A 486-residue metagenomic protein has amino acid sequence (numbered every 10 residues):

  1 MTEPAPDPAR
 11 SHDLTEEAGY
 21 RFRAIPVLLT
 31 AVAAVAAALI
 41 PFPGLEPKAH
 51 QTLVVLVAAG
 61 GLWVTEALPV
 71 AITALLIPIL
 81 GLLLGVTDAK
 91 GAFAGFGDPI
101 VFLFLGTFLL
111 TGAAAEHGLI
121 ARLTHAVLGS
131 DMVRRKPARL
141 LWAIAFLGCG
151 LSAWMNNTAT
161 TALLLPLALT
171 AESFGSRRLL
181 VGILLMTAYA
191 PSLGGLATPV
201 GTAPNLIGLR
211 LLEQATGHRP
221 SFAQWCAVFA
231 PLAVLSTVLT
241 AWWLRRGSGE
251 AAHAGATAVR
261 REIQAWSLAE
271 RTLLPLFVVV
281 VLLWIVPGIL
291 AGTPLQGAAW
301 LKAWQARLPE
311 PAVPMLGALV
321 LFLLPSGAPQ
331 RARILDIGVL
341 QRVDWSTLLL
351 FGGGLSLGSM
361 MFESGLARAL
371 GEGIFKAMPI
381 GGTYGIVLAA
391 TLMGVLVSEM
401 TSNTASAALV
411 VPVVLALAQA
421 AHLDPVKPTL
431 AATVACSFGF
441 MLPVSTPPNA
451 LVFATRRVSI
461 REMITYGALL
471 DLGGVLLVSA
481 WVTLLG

Functional and structural regions predicted by a protein language model:
M1-L105, L109, Q224-E372, L469-V475 (+1 more regions): Hydrophobic transmembrane alpha-helices of multi-pass small-molecule transporters
T15, A58, I72, L76-R178 (+2 more regions): Membrane-embedded alpha-helical segments and adjacent helix-loop junctions characteristic of multi-pass solute
P26, T170, P412, A416 (+3 more regions): In a subset of proteins, long, contiguous C-terminal domains/tails are tracked
G85-V86, E116-L119, G129-R135, L169-V181 (+5 more regions): Juxtamembrane helix-boundary/capping and inter-helix hinge elements in multi-pass membrane proteins
G112-I120, L164, W242-A251, V444-S445: Membrane-water interface of transmembrane alpha-helices
P137-G150, S176-G194, P220-V228, V234 (+2 more regions): Alpha-helical transmembrane segments of multi-pass membrane proteins
R139-A168, G182-L212, M400, L430-V458: Alpha-helical membrane segments and immediately flanking helix-loop junctions that form or couple to the substrate/ion
L169, R178-L209, F229-A256: Transmembrane-helix bundle segments that line or gate the permeation/cavity pathway in multi-pass membrane proteins
